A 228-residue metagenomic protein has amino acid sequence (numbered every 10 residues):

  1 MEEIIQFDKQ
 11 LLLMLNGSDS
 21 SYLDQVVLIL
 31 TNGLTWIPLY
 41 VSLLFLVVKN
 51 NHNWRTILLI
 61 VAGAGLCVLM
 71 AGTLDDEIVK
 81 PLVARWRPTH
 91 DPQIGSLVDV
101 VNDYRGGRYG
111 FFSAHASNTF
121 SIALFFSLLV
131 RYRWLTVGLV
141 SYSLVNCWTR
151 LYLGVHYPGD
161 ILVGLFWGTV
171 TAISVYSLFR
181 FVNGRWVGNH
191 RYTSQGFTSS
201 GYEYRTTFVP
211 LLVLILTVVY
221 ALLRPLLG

Functional and structural regions predicted by a protein language model:
M1-Y40, L74-D103, R224-G228: N-terminal transmembrane-helix/juxtamembrane module of multi-pass inner/ER membrane proteins
I5, I60-A64, V68, Y142 (+1 more regions): Alpha-helical transmembrane segments of multi-pass membrane proteins, especially transporters and channels
L30-L46, A62, H115-N118: Hydrophobic alpha-helical transmembrane segments
V41-V48, L144, F166: Hydrophobic transmembrane alpha-helices of multi-pass, membrane-embedded glycosylation machinery
L44-V48, A71, D75, V79-A84 (+3 more regions): Membrane-water interface at transmembrane helix exits
F45-L74, L135-T136: Interfacial segments of alpha-helical transmembrane regions
A62-L82, L212-L222: N-terminal signal-anchor transmembrane alpha helix
D99-G228: Membrane-embedded catalytic cores of phosphoryl/pyrophosphoryl-handling enzymes
